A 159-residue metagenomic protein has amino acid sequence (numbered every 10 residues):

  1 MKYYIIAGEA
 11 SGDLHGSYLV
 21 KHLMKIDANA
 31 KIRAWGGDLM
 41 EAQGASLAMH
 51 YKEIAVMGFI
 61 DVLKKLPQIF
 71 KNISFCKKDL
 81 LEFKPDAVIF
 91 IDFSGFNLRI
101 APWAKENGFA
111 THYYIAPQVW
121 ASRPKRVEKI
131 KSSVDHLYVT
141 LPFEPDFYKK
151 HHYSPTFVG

Functional and structural regions predicted by a protein language model:
Y3-G159: Active-site and donor-binding regions of nucleotide-sugar-utilizing enzymes
